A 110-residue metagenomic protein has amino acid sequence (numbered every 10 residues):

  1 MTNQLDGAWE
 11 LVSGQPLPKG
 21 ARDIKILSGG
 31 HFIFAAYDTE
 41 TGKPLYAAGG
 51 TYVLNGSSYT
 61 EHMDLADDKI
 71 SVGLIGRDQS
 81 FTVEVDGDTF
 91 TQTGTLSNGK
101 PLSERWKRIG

Functional and structural regions predicted by a protein language model:
M1-A47, S58-G110: Lipid interaction determinants
